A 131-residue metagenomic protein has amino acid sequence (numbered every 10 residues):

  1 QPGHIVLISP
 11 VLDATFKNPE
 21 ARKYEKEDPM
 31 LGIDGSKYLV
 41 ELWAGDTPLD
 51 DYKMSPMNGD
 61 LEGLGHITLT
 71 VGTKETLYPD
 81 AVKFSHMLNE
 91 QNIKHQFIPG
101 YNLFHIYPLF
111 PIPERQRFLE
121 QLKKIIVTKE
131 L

Functional and structural regions predicted by a protein language model:
Q1-L131: Alpha/beta-hydrolase superfamily serine-hydrolase fold, recognizing
